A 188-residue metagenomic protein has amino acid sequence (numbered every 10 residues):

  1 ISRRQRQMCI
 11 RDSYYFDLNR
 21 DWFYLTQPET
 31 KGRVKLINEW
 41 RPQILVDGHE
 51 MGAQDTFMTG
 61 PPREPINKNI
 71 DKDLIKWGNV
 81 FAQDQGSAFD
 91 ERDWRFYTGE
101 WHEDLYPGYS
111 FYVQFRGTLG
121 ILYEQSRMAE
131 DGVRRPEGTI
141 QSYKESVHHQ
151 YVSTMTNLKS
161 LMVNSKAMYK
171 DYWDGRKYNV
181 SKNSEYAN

Functional and structural regions predicted by a protein language model:
I1-I10: Single conserved hydrophobic/aromatic residue that forms the stacking wall/gate of nucleotide- or nucleobase-binding
R3-R4, G32, D104-Y109: Alpha-helical scaffolding within the catalytic cores of extracellular/periplasmic polymer-degrading hydrolases
R11, N38-E39, V113-G117: Extracellular/periplasmic catalytic domains that process cell-envelope and extracellular macromolecules
D17-N19, I44-G48, Q114, G120-E124: Structural recognition of the beta-strand scaffold that forms the well-ordered cores of secreted hydrolase catalytic
R20-L25, I37, K68-K76, F96 (+2 more regions): Alpha-helix capping and helix-loop boundary segments enriched in small/acidic/polar residues
F23-L25, E50-Q54, E103, R127-E130: Solvent-exposed loop/turn segments at secondary-structure junctions within structured extracellular/periplasmic domains
T26-A82: Active-site-proximal loop/hinge segments that shape catalytic or ion-binding/gating pockets
W94-N188: Hard-cation-handling environments
